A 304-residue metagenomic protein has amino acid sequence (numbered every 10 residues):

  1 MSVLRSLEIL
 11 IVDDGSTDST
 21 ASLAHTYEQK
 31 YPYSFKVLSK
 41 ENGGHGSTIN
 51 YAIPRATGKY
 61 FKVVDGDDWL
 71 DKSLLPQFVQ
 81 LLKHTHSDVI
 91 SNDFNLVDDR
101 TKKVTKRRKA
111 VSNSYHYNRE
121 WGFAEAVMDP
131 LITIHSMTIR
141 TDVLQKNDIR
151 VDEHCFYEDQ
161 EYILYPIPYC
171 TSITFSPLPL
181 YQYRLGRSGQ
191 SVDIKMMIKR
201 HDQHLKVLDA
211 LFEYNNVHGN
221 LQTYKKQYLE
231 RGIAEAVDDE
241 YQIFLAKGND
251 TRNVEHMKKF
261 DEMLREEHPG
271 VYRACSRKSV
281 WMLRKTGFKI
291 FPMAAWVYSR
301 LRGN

Functional and structural regions predicted by a protein language model:
M1-S6: Short, acidic, metal-binding catalytic loop of nucleotide-sugar glycosyltransferases
L7-V12: Hydrophobic targeting segments
D13-L23, G43-G44: A conserved acidic beta->alpha catalytic loop
K40-A56: Glycine-rich, basic loop-to-helix element that forms the pyrophosphate-binding segment of sugar-nucleotide handling
H45, I49, G66-I173, Y181-I198: Donor-binding/catalytic cores of nucleotide-activated saccharide and glycerol-phosphate transferases/polymerases
F61: Short aromatic/hydrophobic "clamp" motif used to bind/position activated sugar donors
L178-R187, V192-N220, D238-P269: Catalytic core of nucleotide-sugar-dependent glycosyltransferases
L245-N304: Membrane-interface aromatic/basic loop that binds lipid-linked glycans or pyrophosphate carriers, typified by
